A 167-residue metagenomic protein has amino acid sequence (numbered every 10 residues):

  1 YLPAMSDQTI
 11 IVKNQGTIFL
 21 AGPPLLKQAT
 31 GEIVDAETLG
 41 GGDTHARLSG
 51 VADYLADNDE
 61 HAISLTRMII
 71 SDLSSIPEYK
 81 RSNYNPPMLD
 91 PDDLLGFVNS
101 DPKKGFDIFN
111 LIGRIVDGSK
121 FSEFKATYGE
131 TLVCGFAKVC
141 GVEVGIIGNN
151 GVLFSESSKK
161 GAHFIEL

Functional and structural regions predicted by a protein language model:
Y1-E78: Conserved catalytic cores of soluble enzyme domains, especially glycine-rich substrate-binding beta-alpha loops
V12, A29, S49, L95 (+2 more regions): A near-ubiquitous, low-amplitude feature marking generic local secondary-structure context
G22-P23, G42-G50, P86-L95, V142-G145: Short acidic (Asp/Glu) and glycine-rich catalytic loops that position anionic groups and cofactors
P23-L25, T30-V34, L39, T44 (+5 more regions): Short capping/connector residues at structural and topological boundaries
K27-Q28, V34, I70-S71, P87-L95 (+2 more regions): Short alpha-helical interface elements
D53-I112: Terminal amphipathic helices with adjacent charged low-complexity linkers/tails
K104-L167: Non-catalytic terminal/interface segments that mediate subunit docking, oligomerization, and allosteric communication
